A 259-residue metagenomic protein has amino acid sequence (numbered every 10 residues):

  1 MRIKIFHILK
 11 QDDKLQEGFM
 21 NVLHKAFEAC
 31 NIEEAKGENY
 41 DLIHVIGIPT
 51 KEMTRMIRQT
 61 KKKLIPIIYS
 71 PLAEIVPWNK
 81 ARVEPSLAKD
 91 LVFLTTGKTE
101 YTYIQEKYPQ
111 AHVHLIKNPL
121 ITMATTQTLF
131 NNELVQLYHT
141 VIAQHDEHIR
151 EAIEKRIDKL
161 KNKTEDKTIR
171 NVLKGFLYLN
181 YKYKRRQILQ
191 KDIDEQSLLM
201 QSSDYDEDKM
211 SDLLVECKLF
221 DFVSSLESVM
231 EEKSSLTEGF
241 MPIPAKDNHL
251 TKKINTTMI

Functional and structural regions predicted by a protein language model:
M1-L42: N-terminal pre-catalytic "stem/leader" segment of glycosyltransferase-like enzymes
K14, I121-L137, I142: A charged, aromatic-enriched C-terminal amphipathic alpha-helix characteristic of glycosyltransferases across folds
K36-E52, P66-I68, R186-Q187: Short N-terminal targeting/anchoring amphipathic segment
H44-K62, V76-N79: An aromatic- and histidine-rich active-site surface loop
V45, T95-T96: Short beta-strand scaffold positions
E74-F93: Membrane-proximal helix-turn-helix segments that form the acceptor-binding/catalytic region of lipid-linked
T99, P119: Carbohydrate-associated surface elements
N132-E133, L137-I259: Conserved NTP-donor binding/palm subdomain of two-metal-ion nucleotidyltransferases/polymerases, i.e., the charged
